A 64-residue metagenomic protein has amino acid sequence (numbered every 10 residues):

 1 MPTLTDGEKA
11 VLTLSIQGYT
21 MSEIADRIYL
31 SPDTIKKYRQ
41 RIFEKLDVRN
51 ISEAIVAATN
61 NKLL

Functional and structural regions predicted by a protein language model:
M1-L14: Regulatory hinge/linker segments at domain boundaries that couple sensory/effector modules to output domains
T13, E44, V56: A cross-family signal for key residues in well-ordered alpha-helices that form functional helical elements
S15-Y19: Short helix-to-turn junction characteristic of helix-turn-helix DNA-binding domains, especially the helix
T20-E53: Recognition helix of helix-turn-helix DNA-binding domains
I51-N61: Short, basic, alpha-helical segments at the C-terminal edge of helix-turn-helix-like DNA-binding modules
